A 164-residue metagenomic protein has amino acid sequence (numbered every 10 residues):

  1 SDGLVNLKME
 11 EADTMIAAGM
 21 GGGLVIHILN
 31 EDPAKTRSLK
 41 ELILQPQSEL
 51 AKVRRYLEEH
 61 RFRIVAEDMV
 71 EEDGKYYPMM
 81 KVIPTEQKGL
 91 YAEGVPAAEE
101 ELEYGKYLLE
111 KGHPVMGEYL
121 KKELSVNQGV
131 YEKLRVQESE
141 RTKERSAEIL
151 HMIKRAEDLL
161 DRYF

Functional and structural regions predicted by a protein language model:
S1-D13: S-adenosyl-L-methionine
E10-N30: Ordered, amphipathic secondary-structure segments that act as subunit-interaction surfaces in large macromolecular
G22-L24, L50, K88: Glycine-rich nucleotide phosphate-binding loop and flanking beta-alpha elements of Rossmann-like dinucleotide-binding
H27-L29, V53-L57, L90-P96: A short secondary-structure junction signal
E31-I83: C-terminal substrate-binding/active-site "lid" region of AdoMet-derived donor-dependent transferases
E67-L108: Internal, active-site/partner-interface "lid" segment
E93-F164: An accessory alpha-helical subdomain
